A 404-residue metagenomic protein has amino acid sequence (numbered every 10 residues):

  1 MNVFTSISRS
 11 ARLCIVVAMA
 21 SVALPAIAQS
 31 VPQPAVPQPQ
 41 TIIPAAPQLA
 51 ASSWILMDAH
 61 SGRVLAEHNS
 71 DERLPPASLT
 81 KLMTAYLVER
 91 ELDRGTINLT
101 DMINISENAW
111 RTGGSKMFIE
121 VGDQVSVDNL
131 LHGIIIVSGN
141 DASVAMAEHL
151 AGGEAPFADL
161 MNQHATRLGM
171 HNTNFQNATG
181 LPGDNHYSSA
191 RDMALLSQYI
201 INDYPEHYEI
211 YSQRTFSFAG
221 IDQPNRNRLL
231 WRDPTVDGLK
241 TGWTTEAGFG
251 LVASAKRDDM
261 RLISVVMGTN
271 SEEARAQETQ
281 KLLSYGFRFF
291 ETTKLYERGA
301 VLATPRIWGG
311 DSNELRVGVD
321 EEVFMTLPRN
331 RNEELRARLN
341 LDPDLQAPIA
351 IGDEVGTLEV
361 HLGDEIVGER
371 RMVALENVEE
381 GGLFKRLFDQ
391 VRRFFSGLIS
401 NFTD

Functional and structural regions predicted by a protein language model:
N2-I15: Bacterial N-terminal signal peptides that target proteins for export
S10-L13, L82, R257: Hydrophobic alpha-helical segments, especially transmembrane helices and their immediate juxtamembrane helical caps
R12-P25: Bacterial N-terminal signal peptides
S21-L24, P75, D93, F290: Hydrophobic alpha-helical membrane context
P25-S30, E359: Bacterial Sec-dependent signal peptides at the C-terminal "C-region" and cleavage site
A28-Y204, T215-A219: Active-site-adjacent loops and short helices of periplasmic peptidoglycan-processing enzymes
M170-N174, P182-Y187, R191-D404: Domain-terminus/edge residues, biased toward the C-terminal soluble/receptor-binding domains of extracytoplasmic
